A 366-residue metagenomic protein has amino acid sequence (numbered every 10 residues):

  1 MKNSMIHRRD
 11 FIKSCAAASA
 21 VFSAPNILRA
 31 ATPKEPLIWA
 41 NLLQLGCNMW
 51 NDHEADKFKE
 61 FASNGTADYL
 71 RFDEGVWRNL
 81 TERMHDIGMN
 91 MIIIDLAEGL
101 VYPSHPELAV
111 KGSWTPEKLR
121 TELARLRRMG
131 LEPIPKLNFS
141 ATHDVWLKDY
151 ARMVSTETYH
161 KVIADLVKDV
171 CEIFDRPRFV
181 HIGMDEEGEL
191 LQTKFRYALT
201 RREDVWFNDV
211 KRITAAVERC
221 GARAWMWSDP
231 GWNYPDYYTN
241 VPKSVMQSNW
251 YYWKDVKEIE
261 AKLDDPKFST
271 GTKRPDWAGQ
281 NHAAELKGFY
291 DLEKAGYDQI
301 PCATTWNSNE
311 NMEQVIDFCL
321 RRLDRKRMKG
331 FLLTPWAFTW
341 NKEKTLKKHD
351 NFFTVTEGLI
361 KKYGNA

Functional and structural regions predicted by a protein language model:
M1-H7: N-terminal secretory signal peptides
D10-A30: N-terminal export signals
A31-P36: N-terminal amphipathic alpha-helix/helix-capping segment at the start of soluble metabolic enzymes
L42-M246, Y251: Aromatic-lined carbohydrate-binding surfaces of glycoside hydrolases
D73, W77-R78, T115-L119, Y159-A164 (+4 more regions): Well-ordered, non-membrane alpha-helical segments in soluble/globular domains
P133, A224, Q299, M328-K329: Hydrophobic anchor at the start of a short beta-strand that flanks the dinucleotide cofactor-binding loop
T200-Y290, Y297-V315: Extracellular glycoside hydrolase catalytic/binding regions
I300-A366: Substrate-binding cleft of secreted/luminal carbohydrate-active enzymes
